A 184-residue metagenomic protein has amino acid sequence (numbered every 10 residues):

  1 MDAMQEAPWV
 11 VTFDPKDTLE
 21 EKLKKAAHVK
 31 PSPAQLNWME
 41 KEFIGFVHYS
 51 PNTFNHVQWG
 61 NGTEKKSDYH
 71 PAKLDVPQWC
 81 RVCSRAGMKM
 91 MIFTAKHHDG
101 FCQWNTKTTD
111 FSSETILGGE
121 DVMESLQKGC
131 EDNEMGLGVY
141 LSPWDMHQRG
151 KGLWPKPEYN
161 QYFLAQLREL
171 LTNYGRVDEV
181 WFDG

Functional and structural regions predicted by a protein language model:
M1-G184: Mature catalytic domains of secreted/periplasmic carbohydrate-active enzymes
